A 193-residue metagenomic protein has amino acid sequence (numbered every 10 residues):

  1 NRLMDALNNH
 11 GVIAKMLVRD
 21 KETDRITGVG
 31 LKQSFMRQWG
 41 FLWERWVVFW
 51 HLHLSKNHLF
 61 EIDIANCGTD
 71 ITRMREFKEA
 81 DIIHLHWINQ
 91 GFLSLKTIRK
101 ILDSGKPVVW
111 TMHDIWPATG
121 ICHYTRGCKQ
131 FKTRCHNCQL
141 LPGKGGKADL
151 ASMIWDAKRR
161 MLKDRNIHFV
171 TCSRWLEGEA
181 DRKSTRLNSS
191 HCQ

Functional and structural regions predicted by a protein language model:
N1-L31, K78, D103-P107: N-terminal subdomain of nucleotide-sugar transferases
L17-R19, T111-M112, C172: Generic beta-sheet signal
R25-L31, T97, G120-T125, Q130: Short aromatic-enriched loop/helix-cap "lid" or pocket-rim segments at secondary-structure transitions that line
T27-T69, P142-L150: A short, charged, and often flexible helix/loop element on the N-terminal side of the glycosyltransferase catalytic
T72-F92, P107-H113: Short N-terminal targeting/anchoring amphipathic segment
W87-F92, M112-H123, Q139-K147, W175: A short, histidine- and acid-enriched strand-loop-helix "catalytic/donor-clamping" loop that lines the nucleotide-sugar
H113, K183, L187-Q193: Single conserved hydrophobic/aromatic residue that forms the stacking wall/gate of nucleotide- or nucleobase-binding
T119-Y124, G145-R186: A short, active-site helix/loop in glycosyltransferases that binds the activated sugar's phosphate group
